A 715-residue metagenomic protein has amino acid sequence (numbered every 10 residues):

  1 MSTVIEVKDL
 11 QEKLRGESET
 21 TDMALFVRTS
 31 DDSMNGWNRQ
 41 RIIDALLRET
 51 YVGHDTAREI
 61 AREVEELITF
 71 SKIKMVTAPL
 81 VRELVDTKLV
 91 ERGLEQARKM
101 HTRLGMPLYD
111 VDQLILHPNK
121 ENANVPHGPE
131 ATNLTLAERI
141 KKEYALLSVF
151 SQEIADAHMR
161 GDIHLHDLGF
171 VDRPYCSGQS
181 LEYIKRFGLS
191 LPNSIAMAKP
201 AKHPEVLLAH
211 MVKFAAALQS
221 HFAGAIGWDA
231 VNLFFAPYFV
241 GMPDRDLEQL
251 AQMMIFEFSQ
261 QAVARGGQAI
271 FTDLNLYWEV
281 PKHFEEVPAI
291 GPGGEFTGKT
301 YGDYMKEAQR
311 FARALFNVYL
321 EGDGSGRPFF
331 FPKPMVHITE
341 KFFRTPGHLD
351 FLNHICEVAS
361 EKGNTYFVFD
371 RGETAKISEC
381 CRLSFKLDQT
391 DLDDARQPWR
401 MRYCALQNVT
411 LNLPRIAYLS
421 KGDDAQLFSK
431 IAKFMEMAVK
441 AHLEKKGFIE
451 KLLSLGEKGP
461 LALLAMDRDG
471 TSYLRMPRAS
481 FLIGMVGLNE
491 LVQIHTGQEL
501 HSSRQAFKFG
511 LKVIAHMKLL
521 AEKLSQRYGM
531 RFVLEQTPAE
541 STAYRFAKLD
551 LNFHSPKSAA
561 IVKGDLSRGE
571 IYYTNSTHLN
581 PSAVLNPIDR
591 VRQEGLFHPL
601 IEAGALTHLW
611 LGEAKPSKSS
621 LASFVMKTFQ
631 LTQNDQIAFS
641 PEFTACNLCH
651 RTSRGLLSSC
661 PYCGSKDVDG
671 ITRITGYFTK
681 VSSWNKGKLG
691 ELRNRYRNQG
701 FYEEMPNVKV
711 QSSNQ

Functional and structural regions predicted by a protein language model:
M1-N119, A123, R693-R697: Charged, amphipathic alpha-helical regulatory modules used for macromolecular assembly or allosteric control
E6-K13, L657-G664, D669-Y677: Short cysteine/histidine-rich zinc-coordinating motifs and their immediately flanking basic loops
M23-L25, E65-K72, P237, E490-V492 (+2 more regions): Short, hydrophobic beta-strand segments
I115-P477, Q498-E499, S503-P661, S665: Conserved catalytic cores of very large enzyme subunits
L233, L276, F481-I494, A515 (+1 more regions): Contiguous, well-ordered alpha-helical segments that form the cores/surfaces of helical PPI scaffolds
E248, I255-F256, I494, K688 (+1 more regions): Metallocofactor- and cofactor-centric catalytic cores in central/energy metabolism, strongly enriched
G664-G670, Y677-N698: Phosphate-handling catalytic cores of nucleic-acid transaction enzymes
E704-Q715: Short, basic, low-complexity termini and linkers enriched in Ser/Thr/Gly/Pro that act as targeting/leader peptides
